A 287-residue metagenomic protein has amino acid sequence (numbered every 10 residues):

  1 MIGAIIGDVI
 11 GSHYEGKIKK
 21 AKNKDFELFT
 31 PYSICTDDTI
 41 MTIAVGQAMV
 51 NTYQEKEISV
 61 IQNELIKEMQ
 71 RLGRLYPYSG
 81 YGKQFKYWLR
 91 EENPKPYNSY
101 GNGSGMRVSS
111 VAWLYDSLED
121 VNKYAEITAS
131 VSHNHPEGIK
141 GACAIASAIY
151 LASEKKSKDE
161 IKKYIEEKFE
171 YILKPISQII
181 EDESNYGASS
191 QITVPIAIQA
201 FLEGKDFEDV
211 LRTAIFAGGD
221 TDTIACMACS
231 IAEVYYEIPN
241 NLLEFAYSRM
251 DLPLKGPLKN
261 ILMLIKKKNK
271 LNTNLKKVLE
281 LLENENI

Functional and structural regions predicted by a protein language model:
M1-I287: Structured, active/binding-site neighborhoods that engage oxygen-rich ligands
